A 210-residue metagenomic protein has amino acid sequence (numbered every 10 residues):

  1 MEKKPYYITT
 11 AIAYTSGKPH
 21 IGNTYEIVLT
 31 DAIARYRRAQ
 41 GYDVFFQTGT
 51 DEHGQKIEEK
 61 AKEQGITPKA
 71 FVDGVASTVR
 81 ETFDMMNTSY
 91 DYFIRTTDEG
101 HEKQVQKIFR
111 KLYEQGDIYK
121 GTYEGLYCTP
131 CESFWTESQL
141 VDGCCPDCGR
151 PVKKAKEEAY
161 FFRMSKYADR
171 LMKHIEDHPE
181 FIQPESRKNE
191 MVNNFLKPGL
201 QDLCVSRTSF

Functional and structural regions predicted by a protein language model:
M1-T48, G100-Q104, E157-F210: Structured secondary-structure scaffolds
T15-I21, E59-P68, S89-G100, F181: The substrate-binding groove and active-site-proximal loops of carbohydrate-active enzymes, especially glycoside
P19-T78, D84: N-terminal cofactor/phosphate-binding cores enriched in small/glycine residues, especially glycine-rich loops such as
E59-E63, K107-I108, W135-S138: Short low-complexity, flexible loop/linker segments enriched in glycine and/or proline with clustered acidic
Q64-A70, Q115-G121, W135, H178-I182: Short, polar/flexible loop-turn hinges at active-site or ligand-entry regions and domain interfaces
F71-Y127: A broadly conserved sequence feature marking short terminus-proximal activation segments in nucleic acid-centric
Q115-M172: Cys/His-rich short segments
